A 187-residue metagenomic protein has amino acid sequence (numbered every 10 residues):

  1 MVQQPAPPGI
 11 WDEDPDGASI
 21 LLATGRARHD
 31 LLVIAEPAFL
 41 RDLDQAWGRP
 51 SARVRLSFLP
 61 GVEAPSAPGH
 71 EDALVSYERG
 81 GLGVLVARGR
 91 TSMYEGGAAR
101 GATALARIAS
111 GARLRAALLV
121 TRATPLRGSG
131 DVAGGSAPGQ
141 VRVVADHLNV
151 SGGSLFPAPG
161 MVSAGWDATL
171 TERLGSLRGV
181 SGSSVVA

Functional and structural regions predicted by a protein language model:
V2-A168: Metabolite-binding pocket within alpha/beta catalytic cores that recognizes anionic/polar moieties
A164-A187: Active-site rim beta-loop-alpha module in soluble metabolic enzymes
